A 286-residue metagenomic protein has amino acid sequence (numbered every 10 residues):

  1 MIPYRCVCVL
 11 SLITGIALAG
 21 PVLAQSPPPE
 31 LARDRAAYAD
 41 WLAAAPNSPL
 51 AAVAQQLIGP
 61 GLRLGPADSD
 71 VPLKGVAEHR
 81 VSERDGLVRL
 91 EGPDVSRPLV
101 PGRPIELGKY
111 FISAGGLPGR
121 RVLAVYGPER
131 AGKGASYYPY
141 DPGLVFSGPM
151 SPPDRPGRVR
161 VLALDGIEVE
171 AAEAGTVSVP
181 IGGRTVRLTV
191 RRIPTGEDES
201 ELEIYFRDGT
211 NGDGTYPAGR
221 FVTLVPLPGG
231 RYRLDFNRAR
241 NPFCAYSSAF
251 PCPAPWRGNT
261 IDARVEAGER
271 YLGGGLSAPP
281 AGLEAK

Functional and structural regions predicted by a protein language model:
V7-A19: Bacterial N-terminal signal peptides
G20-A24: Sec/Tat signal peptide C-region and signal peptidase I cleavage site
Q25-D70: N-terminal cleavable signal peptides for secretion/export
A52-P101: Forkhead-associated
E91-Y140, Y271-G273, S277-A278: C-terminal boundary/linker segments immediately following FHA domains
G115-A171: Surface-exposed beta-loop interaction hotspot
V169-T215: Mid-length scaffold segments of soluble, non-membrane domains
N211, R231-R233, N237-K286: Extended, aromatic/histidine-rich regions of cofactor-dependent oxidoreductases associated with respiratory
